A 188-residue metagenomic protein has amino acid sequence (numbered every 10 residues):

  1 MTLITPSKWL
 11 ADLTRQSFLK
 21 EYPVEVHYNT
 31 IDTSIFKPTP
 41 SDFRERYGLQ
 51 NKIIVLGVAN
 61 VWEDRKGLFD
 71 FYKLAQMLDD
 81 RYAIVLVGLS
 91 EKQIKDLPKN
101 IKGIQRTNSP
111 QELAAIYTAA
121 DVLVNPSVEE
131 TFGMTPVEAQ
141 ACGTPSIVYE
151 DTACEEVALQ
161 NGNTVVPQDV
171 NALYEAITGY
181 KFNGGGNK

Functional and structural regions predicted by a protein language model:
W9, T30: Carbohydrate-associated surface elements
K37-G48: A short helix/loop element that forms part of the nucleotide-sugar donor recognition site in Leloir-type
G48-K66, Y72-Q76: Conserved donor-binding/catalytic core segment of Leloir-type glycosyltransferases
G88-Q111: Nucleotide-activated donor-binding/catalytic signature segment of Leloir-type glycosyltransferases, i.e., the conserved
A115-A120: Short alpha-helical donor nucleotide-sugar binding micro-motif in glycosyltransferases
V128: Aromatic "clamp/platform" in nucleotide-sugar-dependent glycosyltransferases that forms part of the donor/acceptor
P145-V148: Short hydrophobic beta-strand element within catalytic cores of glycosyltransferases and related nucleotide-activated
N163-V170, T178-G184: Conserved acidic donor-binding segment of nucleotide-sugar-dependent glycosyltransferases
